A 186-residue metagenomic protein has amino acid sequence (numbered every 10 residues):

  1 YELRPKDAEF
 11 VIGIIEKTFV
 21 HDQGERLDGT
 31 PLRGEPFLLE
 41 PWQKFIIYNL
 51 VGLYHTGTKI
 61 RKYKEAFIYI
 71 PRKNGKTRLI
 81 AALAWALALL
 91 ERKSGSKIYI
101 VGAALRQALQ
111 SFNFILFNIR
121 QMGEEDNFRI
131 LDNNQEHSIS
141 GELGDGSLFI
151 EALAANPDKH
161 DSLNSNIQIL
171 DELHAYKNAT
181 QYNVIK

Functional and structural regions predicted by a protein language model:
Y1-K186: Phosphate/NTP-binding elements of NTP-utilizing enzymes
